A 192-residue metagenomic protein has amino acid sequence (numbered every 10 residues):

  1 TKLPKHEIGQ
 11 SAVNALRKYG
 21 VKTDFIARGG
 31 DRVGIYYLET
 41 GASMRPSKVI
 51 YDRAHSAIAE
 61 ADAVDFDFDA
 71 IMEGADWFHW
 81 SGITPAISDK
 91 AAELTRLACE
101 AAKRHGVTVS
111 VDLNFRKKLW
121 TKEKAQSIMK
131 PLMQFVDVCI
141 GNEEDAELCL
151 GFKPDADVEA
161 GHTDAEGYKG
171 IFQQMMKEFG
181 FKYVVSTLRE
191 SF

Functional and structural regions predicted by a protein language model:
T1-K2, N114: Cofactor-binding loop segments of dinucleotide-utilizing enzymes, especially the Rossmann-like FAD- and NAD(P)+-binding
K2-I83: Conserved N-terminal subdomain of the carbohydrate kinase-like
R17, E100-R104, M133: Anion (oxyanion) recognition and catalysis
T23, V109-S110: Hydrophobic beta-strand scaffold residues
A54, I83, N114-K118, E144 (+1 more regions): Active-site beta-loop-alpha junctions enriched in small/polar residues
D65-F66, A92-L97, K122-K130: Charged helix-capping and loop-helix junction motifs
A101-T108, K177-K182: A short helix->loop->beta-strand "cap" motif at the edges of active sites that frequently abuts
L119-F192: Conserved phosphate/ATP/ADP-binding segment of small-molecule kinases
